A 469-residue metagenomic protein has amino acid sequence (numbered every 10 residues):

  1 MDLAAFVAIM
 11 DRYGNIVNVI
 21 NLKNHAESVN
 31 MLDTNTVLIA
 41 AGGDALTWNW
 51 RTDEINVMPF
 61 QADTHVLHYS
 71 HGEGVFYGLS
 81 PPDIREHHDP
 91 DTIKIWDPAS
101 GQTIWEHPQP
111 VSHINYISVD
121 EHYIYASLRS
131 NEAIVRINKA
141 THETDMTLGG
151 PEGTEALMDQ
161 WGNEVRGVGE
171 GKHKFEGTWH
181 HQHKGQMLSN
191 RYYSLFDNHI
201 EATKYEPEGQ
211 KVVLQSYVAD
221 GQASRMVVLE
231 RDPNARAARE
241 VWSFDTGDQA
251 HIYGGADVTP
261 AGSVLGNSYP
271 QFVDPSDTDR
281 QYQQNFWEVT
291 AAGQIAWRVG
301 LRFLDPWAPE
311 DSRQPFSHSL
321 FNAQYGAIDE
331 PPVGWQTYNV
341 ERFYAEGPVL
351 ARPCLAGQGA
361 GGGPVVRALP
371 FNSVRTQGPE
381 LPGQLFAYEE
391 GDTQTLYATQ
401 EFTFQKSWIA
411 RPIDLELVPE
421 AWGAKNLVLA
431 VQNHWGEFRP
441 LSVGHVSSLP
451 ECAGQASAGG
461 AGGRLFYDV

Functional and structural regions predicted by a protein language model:
M1-A456: Histidine-/acidic-rich catalytic cores in large beta-rich domains
A461, F466-V469: Low-complexity, Pro/Ser/Thr-rich intrinsically disordered segments of extracellular/cell-surface proteins
